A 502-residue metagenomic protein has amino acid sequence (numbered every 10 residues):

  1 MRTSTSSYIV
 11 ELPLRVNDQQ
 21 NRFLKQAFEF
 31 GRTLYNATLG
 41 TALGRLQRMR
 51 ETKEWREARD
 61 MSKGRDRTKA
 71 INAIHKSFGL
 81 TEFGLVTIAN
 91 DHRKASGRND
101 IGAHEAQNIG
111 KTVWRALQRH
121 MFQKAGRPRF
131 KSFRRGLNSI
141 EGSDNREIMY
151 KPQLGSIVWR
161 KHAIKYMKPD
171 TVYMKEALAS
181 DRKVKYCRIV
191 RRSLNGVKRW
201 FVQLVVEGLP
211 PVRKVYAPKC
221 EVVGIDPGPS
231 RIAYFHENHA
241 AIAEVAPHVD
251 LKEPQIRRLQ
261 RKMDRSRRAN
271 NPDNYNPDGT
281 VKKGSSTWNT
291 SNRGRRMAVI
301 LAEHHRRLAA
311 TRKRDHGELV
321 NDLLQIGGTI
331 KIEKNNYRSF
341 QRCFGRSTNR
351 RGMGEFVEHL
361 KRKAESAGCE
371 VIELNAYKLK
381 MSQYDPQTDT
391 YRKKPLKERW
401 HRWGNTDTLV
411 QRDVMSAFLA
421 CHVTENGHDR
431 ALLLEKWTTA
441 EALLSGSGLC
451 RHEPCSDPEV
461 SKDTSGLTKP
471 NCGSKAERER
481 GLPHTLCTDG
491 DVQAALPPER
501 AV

Functional and structural regions predicted by a protein language model:
M1-E105, A501: Gly/serine-rich nucleotide phosphate-binding loop at the start of the catalytic core of nucleotide/ADP-ribose-handling
T3, K198-V502: Positively charged, helix-rich recognition surfaces that bind polyanionic ligands
I9-P13, Y186, V222: Well-ordered beta-strand positions in beta-sheet-rich domains
R22-K25, E29-R32, H104-Q107, K111 (+4 more regions): Non-catalytic, well-ordered alpha-helical scaffold segments
Y35-L46, L117-K124, R231, R267 (+1 more regions): A generic secondary-structure signal for well-formed alpha-helical elements
T38, N108-H120, V414-T424: Stable alpha-helical structural segments in soluble proteins, enriched in small hydrophobic residues
E54-K63, P128-E147, T280-N289, T439-E453: Amphipathic alpha-helical surface "interface" segments used for docking/oligomerization or membrane association within
D60-N195, R350: Acidic carboxylate diad motif detector
